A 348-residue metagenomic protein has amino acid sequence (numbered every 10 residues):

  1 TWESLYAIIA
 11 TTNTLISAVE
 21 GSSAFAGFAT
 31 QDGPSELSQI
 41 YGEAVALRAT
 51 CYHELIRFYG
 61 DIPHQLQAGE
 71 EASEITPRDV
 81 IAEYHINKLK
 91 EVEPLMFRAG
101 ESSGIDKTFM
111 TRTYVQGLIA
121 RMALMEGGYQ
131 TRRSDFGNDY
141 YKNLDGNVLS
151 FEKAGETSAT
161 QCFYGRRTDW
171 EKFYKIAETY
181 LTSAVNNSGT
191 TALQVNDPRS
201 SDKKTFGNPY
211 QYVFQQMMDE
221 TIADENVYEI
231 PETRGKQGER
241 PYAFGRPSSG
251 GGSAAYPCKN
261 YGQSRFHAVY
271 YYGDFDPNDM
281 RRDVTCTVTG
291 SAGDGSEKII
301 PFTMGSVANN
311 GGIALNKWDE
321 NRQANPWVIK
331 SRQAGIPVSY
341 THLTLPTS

Functional and structural regions predicted by a protein language model:
T1, E91, R112-Q116, A123-W327: An aromatic- and glycine-enriched ligand-binding surface/loop that stacks and positions planar moieties
T1-Y59, G69-K107, N325-W327, S331-L343 (+1 more regions): Conserved, well-structured interaction surfaces
I9-N13, Q116-R121: Well-ordered alpha-helical segments within folded domains of soluble proteins
A24-F28, H64, E171: Short coil/turn and helix-start
C51-P63, I119-G137, L343, S348: Extended, well-ordered alpha-helical segments in internal regulatory regions
I62-Q65, P198: Short, charged hinge/linker segments at domain and secondary-structure junctions
L66-E71, T157-Q161: A short small-residue
T108-L118, S348: Amphipathic alpha-helical protein-interaction segments enriched in hydrophobic
